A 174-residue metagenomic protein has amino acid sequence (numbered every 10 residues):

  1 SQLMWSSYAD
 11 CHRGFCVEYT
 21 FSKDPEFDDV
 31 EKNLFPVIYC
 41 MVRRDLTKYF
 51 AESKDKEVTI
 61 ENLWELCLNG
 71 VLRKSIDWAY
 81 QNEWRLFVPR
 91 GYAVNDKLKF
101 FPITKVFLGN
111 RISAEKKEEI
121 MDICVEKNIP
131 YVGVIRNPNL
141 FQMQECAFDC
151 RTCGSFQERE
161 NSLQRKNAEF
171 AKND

Functional and structural regions predicted by a protein language model:
S1-D174: Catalytic-core loop-and-flanking beta/alpha module that positions acidic residues for ribose/phosphate chemistry
